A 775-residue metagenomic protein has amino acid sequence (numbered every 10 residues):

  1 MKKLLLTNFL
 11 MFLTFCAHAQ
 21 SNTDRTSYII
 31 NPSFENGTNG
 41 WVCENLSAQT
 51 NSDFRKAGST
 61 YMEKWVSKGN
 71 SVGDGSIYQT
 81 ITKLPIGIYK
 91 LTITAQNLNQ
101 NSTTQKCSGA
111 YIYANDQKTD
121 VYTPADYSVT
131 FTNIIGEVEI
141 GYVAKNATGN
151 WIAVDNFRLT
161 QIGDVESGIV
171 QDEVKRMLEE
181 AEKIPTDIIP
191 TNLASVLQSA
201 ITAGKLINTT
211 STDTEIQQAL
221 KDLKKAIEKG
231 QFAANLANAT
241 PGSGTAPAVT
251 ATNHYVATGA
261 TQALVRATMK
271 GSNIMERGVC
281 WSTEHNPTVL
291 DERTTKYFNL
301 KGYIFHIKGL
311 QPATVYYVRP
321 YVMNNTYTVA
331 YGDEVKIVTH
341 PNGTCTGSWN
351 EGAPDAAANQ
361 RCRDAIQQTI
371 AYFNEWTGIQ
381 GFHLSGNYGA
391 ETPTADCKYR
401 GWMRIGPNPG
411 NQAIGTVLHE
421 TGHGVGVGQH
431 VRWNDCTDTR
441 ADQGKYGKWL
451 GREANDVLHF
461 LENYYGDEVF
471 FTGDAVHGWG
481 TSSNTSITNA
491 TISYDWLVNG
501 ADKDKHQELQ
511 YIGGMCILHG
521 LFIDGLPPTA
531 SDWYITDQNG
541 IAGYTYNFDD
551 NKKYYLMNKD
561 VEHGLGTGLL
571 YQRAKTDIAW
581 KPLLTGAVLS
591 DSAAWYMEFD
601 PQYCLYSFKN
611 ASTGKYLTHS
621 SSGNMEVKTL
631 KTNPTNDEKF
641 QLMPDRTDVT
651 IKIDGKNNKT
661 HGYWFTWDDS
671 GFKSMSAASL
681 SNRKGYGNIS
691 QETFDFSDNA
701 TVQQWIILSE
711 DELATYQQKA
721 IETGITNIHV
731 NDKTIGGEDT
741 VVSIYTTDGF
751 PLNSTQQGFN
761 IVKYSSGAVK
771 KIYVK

Functional and structural regions predicted by a protein language model:
F15, E722-K775: C-terminal outer-membrane/trafficking sorting elements
S21, S33-V72, G586-A594: Extracellular glycan-recognition surfaces and repeat-rich motifs
F34, D74-S102, Y127-F131, F157 (+2 more regions): Extra-cytoplasmic beta-strand recognition segments
G141-N150: Short beta-strand-plus-loop segments that form exposed binding edges in beta-rich domains
N150, A237-P341: Short, surface-exposed linear motifs at loops/turns and structural transition points
V165-T250, Y321-M323, V329: Beta-rich interaction/scaffold domains
D438-Y544: Metalloprotease/metallohydrolase-associated module, dominated by Zn2+-dependent proteases
G540-I721: Lectin-like carbohydrate-binding module/patch detector with strong preference for beta-trefoil
